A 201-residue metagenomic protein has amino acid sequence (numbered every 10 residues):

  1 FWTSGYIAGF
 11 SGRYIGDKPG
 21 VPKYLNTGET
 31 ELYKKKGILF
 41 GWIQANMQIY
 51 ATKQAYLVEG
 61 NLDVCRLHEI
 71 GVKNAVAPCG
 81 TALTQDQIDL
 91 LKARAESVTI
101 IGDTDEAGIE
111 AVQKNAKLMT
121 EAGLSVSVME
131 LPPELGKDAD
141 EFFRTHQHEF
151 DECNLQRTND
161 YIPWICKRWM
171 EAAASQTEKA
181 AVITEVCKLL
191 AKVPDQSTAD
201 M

Functional and structural regions predicted by a protein language model:
F1-R94, V98, E110-V112: Phosphate-handling DNA/RNA-contact segment within nucleic-acid enzymes
L25-G28, L32, Y50, N74 (+7 more regions): A near-ubiquitous, low-amplitude feature marking generic local secondary-structure context
T30-G37, C79, L83, D103-A107 (+6 more regions): Catalytic cores of large soluble enzymes that bind and process phosphate-bearing ligands
M47, K117, K188-A191: Surface-exposed alpha-helical segments enriched in charged/polar residues
Y50, T81-L135, E141-H148, N154: Conserved catalytic cores of soluble enzyme domains, especially glycine-rich substrate-binding beta-alpha loops
V64, A116, D200: Short glycine-/small-residue-rich flexible loop motifs, especially phosphate/cofactor-binding loops
S125-D200: C-terminal or mid-to-C-terminal helical accessory/interaction module adjacent to the motor/catalytic core
